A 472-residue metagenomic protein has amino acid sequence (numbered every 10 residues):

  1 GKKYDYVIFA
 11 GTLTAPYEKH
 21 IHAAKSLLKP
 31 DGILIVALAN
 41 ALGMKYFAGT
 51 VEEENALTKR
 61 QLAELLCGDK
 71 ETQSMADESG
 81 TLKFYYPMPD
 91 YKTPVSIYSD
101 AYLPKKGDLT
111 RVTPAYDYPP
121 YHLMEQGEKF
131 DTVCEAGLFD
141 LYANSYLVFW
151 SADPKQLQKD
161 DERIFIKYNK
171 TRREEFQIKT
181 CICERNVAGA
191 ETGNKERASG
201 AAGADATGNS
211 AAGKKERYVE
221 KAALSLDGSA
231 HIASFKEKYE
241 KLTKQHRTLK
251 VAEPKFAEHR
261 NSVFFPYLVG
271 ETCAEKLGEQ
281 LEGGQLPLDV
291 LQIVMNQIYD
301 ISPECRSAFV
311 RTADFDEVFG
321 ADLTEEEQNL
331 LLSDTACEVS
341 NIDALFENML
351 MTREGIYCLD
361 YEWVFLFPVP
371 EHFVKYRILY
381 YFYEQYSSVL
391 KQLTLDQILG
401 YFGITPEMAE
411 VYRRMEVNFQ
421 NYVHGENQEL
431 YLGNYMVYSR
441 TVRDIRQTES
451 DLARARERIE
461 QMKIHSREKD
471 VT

Functional and structural regions predicted by a protein language model:
G1-V7: A short acidic, Gly/Pro-enriched loop at the edge of an enzyme's catalytic core that lines a small-molecule cofactor
D31-A39: Conserved beta-strand signature within the Rossmann-like core of class I S-adenosyl-L-methionine
E54-F84: Short alpha-helix
Y86-K167: A C-terminal cap/extension of S-adenosyl-L-methionine-dependent methyltransferases that defines the acceptor-substrate
F176-G193, G208-K241: ATP-binding glycine-rich loop module of kinase domains
V251-T324: Conserved structural core of kinase catalytic domains
A321-L390: Catalytic activation segment of kinase domains across protein kinase-like and atypical kinase folds
Q428-T472: Boundary detector for helix-to-coil junctions that initiate low-complexity/charged tails
